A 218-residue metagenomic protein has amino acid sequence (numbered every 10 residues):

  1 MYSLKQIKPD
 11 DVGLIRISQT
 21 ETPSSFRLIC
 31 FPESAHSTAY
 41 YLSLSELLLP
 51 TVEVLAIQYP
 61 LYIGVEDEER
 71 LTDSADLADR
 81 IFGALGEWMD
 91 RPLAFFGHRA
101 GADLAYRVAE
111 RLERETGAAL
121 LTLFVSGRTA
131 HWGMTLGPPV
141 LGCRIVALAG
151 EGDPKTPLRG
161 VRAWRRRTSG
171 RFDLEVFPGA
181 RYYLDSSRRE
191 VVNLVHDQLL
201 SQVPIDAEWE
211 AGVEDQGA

Functional and structural regions predicted by a protein language model:
M1-A218: Domain-scale detector for complete catalytic domains at protein termini or as standalone homologs
